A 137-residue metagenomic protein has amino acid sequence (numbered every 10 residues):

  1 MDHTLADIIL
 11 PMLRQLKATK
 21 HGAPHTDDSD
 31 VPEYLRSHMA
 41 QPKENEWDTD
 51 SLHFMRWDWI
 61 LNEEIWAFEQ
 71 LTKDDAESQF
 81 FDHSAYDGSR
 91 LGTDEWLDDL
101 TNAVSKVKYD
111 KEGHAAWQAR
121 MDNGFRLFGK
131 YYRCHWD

Functional and structural regions predicted by a protein language model:
M1-Y132: Long, non-globular targeting/processing and low-complexity regions
